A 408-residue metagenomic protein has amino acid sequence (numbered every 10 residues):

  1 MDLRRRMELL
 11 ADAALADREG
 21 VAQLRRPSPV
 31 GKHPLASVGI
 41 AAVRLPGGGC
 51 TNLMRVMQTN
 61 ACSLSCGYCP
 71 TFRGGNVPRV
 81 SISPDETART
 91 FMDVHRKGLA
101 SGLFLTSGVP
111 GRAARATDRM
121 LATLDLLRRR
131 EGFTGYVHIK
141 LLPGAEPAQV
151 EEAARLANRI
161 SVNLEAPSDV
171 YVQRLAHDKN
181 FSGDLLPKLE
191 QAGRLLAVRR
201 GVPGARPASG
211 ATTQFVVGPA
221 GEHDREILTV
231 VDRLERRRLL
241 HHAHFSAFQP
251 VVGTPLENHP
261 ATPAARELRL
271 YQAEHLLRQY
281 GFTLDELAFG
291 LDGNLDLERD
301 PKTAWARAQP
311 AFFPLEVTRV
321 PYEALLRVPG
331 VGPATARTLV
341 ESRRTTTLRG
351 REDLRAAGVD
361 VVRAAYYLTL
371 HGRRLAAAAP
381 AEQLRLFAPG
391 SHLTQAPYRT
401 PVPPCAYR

Functional and structural regions predicted by a protein language model:
M1-L64, D360-V361, L368, R373-R408: Flexible, acidic/Gly-rich N-terminal and inter-domain linker regions that tether and position cofactor-handling modules
L53, C66, L105, V162 (+2 more regions): Conserved, mostly hydrophobic/aromatic
F72-T87, V94-M120, L126-Q149, A154-P203 (+2 more regions): Core AdoMet radical
A114, P167-H177, V202-E222, H241-A264 (+1 more regions): Flexible glycine/acidic-rich beta-alpha junction loops that bind and position SAM and/or redox cofactors in anaerobic
A145-L156, A220-R236: Catalytic cores of alpha/beta
P255-L326, R363-R408: Long, highly charged, low-complexity intrinsically disordered interaction regions that mediate electrostatic DNA/RNA
S342-R343: Residue-level signature of tetratricopeptide-repeat
